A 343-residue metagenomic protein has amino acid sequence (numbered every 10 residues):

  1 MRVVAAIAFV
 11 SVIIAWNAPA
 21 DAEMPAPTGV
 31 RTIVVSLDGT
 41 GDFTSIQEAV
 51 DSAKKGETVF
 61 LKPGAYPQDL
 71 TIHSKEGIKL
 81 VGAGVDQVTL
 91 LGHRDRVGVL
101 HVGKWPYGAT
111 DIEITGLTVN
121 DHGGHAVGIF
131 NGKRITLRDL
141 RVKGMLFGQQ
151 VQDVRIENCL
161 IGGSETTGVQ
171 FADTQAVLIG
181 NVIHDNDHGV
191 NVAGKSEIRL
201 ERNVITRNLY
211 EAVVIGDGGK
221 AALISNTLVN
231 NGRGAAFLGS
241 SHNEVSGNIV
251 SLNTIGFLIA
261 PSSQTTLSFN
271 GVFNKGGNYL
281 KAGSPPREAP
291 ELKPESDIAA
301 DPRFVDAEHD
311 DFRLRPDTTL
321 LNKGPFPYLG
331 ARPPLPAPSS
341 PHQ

Functional and structural regions predicted by a protein language model:
A5-A15: Bacterial N-terminal signal peptides
W16-S52, P63-A65, A83, P302-E308: Right-handed parallel beta-helix/beta-solenoid
L37-T40, T58, P63, G77-G124 (+1 more regions): Right-handed parallel beta-helix/beta-spiral solenoid domain characteristic of secreted/periplasmic
T44-S52, P67-S74, L80, G128-F130 (+3 more regions): Short, T/G/N/S-enriched strand-turn elements that build extracellular solenoid repeat scaffolds
V81-Q87, G108-D121, K133-G144, Q152-T167 (+6 more regions): Right-handed parallel beta-helix
L91-V97, A282-A289: Acidic/polar low-complexity surface segments
E291-H342: C-terminal accessory segments
